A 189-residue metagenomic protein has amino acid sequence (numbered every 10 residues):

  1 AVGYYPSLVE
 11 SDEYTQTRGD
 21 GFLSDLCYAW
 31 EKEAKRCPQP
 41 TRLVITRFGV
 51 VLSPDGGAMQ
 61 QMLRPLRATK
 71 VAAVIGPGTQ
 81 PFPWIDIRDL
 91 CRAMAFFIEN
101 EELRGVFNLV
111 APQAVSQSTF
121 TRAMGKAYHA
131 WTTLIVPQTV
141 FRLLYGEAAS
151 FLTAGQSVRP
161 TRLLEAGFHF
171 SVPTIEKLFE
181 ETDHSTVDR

Functional and structural regions predicted by a protein language model:
A1-D20: Conserved Rossmann-fold NAD(P)-dependent oxidoreductase catalytic core, especially the SDR/UDP-sugar
S7, Y28, P40-T41, L52-Q61 (+1 more regions): Glycine/proline-rich active-site loop of Rossmann-fold NAD(P)-dependent oxidoreductases
T17-L23, G49-G56, G76-I87: Glycine-rich "substrate-gating" loop/helix at the edge of Rossmann-like oxidoreductase active sites
R18-R47: Active-site Tyr-X1-5-Lys
K35, L63-A72, T79-A114: Alpha-helical substrate-binding/gating segment
L90, M94, L109, F120 (+2 more regions): Non-catalytic, hydrophobic alpha-helical segments
F97-E147, E180-R189: Mid/C-terminal beta-alpha module of Rossmann-like enzyme folds, strongest in SDR-family dehydrogenases/epimerases
S150-R189: C-terminal amphipathic/interface module of NAD(P)-dependent oxidoreductases and related NAD-binding regulators
